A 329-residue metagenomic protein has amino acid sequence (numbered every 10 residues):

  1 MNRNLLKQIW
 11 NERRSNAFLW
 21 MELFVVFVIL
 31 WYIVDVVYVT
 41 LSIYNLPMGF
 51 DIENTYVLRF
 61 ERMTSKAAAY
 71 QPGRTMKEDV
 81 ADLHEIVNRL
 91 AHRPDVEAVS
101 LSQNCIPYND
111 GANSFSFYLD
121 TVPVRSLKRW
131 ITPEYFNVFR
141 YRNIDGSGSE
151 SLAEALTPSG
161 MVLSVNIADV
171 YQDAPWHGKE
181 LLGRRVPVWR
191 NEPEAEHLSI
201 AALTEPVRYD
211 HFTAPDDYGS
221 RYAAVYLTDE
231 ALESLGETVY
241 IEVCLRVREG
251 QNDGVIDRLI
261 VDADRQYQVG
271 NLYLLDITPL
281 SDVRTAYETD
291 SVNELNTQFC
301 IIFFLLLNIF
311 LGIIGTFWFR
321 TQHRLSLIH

Functional and structural regions predicted by a protein language model:
M1-A17: Positive-inside N-terminal membrane-insertion signal
R3-K7, L311-I328: Intracellular coupling helices
N11, Q266-I302, H323: Membrane-helix entry/capping segments
R14-S42, F50: Short, strongly hydrophobic transmembrane alpha-helices
F18-I29, Q298-G315: Alpha-helical transmembrane segments of integral membrane proteins
V37-P123: Membrane-proximal extracellular/periplasmic loop immediately following the first transmembrane helix
T40, L58, L90, V99 (+4 more regions): Generic structural signal for small/hydrophobic residues in well-ordered secondary structure, especially within
D110-R284: Mid-to-C-terminal secondary-structure elements that act as membrane-proximal/extracytoplasmic interface segments
